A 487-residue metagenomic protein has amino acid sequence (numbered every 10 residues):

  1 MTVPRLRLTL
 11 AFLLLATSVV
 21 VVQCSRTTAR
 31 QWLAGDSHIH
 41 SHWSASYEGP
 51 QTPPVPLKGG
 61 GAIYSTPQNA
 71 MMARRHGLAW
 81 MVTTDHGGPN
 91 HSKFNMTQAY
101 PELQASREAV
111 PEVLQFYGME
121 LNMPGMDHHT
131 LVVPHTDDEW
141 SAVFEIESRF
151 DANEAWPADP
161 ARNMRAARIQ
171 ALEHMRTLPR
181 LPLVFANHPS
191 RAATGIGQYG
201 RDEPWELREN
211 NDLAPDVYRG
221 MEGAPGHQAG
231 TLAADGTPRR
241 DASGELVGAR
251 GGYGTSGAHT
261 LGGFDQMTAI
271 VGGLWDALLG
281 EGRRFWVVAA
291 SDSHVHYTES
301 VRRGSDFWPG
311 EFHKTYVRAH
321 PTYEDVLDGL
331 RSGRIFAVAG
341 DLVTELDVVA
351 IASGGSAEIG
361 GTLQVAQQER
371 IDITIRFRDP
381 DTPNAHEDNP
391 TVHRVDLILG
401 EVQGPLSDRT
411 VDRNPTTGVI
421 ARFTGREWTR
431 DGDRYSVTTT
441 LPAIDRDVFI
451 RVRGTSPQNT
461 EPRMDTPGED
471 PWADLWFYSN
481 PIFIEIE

Functional and structural regions predicted by a protein language model:
M1-L10: Bacterial N-terminal signal peptides that target proteins for export
T9-V20: Bacterial N-terminal signal peptides
C24-L33, H40-S44, T83-P89, Y100 (+2 more regions): C-terminal functional module detector
T27-G200, L207, A269-I270, A290 (+3 more regions): A metal-dependent hydrolase metal-coordination microenvironment
S46-P67, N90, W140-M164, G195-E209 (+5 more regions): Surface-exposed intrinsically disordered loops and tails
R74, A214-V217, D388, L475: Extracytoplasmic/secreted proteins and extracellular or luminal domains
E112, D137-F150, D202-G226, F307-E324: Acidic, His- and aromatic-enriched active-site or binding-groove loops in soluble protein domains that engage sugars
P157-D306, T391-V411: Domain-core and long-helix interface of multi-subunit machines
